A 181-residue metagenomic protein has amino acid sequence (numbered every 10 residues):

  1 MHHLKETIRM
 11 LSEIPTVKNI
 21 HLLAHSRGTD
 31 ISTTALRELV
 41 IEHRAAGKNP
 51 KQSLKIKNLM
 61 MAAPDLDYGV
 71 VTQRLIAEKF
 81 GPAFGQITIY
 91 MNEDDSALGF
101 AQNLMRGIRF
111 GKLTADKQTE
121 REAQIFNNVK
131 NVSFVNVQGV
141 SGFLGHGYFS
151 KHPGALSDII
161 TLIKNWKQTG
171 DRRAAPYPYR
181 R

Functional and structural regions predicted by a protein language model:
M1-N19, L36-R181: Lipolytic serine-hydrolase domain surface
L4, A24-G28, S32: Gly/Ala-rich beta-loop-alpha elbow adjacent to hydrolase catalytic centers
